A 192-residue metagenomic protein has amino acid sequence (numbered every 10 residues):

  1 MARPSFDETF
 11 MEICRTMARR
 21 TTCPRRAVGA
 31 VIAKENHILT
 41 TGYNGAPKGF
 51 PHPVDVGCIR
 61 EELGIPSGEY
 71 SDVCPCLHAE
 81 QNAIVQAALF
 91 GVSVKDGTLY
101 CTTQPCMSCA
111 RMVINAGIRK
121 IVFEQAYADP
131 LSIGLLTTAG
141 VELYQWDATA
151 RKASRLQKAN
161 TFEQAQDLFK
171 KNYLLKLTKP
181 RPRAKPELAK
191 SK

Functional and structural regions predicted by a protein language model:
M1-K192: Zinc-dependent deaminase catalytic domain
